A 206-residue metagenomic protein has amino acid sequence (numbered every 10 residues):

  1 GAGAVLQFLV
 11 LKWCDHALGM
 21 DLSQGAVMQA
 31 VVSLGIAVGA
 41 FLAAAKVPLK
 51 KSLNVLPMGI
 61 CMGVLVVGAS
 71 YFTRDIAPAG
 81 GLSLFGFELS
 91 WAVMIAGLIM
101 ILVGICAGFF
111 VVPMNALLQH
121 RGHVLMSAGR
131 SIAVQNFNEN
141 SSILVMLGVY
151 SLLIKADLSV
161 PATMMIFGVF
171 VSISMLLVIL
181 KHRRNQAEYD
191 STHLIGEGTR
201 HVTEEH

Functional and structural regions predicted by a protein language model:
G1-A2: Conserved short loop/turn motifs at secondary-structure junctions
Q7-L11, D15-E205: C-terminal transmembrane bundle of multi-pass solute transporters/carriers
